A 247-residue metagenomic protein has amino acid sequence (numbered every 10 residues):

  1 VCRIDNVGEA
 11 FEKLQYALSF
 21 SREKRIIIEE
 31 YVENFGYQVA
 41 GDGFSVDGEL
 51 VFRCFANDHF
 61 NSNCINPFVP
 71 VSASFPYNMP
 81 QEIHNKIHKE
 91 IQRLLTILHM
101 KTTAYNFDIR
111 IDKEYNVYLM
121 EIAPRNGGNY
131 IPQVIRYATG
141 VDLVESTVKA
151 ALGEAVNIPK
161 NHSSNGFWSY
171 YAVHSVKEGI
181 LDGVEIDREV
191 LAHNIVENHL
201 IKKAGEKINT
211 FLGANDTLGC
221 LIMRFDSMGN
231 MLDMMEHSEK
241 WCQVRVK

Functional and structural regions predicted by a protein language model:
V1-I27: N-terminal beta-alpha lobe that positions the nucleotide/phosphoryl donor in ATP/NTP-coupled carboxylate activation
C2, E30, F75-P76, R136 (+1 more regions): Short, well-ordered beta-strand elements within core beta-sheets of diverse protein domains
R3, F44, R110, A172-H174 (+1 more regions): Short hydrophobic/aromatic beta-strand micro-patches that form the beta-sheet surface supporting nucleotide- or nucleic
G8, E30-Q38, D42-M100, A104 (+4 more regions): ATP-dependent carboxylate/phosphate-activation module, predominantly the ATP-grasp catalytic core and closely related
F11-L18, H88-L95, V148, L232-E239: A generic alpha-helix structural signal
E23-R25, T102-N106: Short secondary-structure junction motifs
Y115-Y118: Conserved protein kinase catalytic/activation segment
V148-K247: Peripheral (often C-terminal) accessory segments that flank ATP-dependent C-N-forming ligase machineries
